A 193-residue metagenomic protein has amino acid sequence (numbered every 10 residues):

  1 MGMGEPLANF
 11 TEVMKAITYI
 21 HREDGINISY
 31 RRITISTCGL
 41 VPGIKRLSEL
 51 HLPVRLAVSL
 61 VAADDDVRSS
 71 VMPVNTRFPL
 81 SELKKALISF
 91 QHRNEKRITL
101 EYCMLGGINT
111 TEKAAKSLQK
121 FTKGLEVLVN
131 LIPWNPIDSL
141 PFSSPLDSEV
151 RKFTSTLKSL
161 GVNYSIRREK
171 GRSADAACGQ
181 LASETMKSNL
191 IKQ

Functional and structural regions predicted by a protein language model:
G2-L160, Y164-S165: Conserved AdoMet/S-adenosylmethionine-binding subsite of the radical SAM
S159, E169-Q193: Radical SAM enzyme core and accessory elements
